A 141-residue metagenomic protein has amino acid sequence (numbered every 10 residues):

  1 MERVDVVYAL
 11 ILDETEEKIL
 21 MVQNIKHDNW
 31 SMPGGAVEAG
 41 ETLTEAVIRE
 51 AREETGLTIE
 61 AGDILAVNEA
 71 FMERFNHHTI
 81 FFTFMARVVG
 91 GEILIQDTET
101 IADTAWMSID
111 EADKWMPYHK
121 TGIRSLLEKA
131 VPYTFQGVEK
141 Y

Functional and structural regions predicted by a protein language model:
M1-I19, A36, M85: Conserved N-terminal beta-strand and adjoining loop/helix that marks the start of the Nudix/MutT-like hydrolase domain
T15-E17, H27-D28, E38, V67-A70 (+1 more regions): Short, charged/polar surface micro-motifs in flexible loops or helix N-caps
E17-E53, Y141: Conserved Nudix-box catalytic region and its N-terminal flanking loop in Nudix hydrolases and closely related
D28-W30, E99-Y141: Nudix hydrolase/Nudix homology domain
T58-A66: A short coil-to-beta-strand element that immediately follows conserved catalytic motifs
A70-I93, A105, L126-L127: Active-site-adjacent beta-strand/loop module that shapes the phosphate/pyrophosphate-binding cleft
